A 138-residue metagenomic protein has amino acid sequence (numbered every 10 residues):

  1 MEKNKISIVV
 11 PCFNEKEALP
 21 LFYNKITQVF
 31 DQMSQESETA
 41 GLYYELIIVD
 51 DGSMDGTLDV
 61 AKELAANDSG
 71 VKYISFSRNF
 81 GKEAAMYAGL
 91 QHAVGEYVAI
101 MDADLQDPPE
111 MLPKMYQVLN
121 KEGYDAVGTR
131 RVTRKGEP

Functional and structural regions predicted by a protein language model:
M1-E137: Structured catalytic core of nucleotide-sugar glycosyltransferases
